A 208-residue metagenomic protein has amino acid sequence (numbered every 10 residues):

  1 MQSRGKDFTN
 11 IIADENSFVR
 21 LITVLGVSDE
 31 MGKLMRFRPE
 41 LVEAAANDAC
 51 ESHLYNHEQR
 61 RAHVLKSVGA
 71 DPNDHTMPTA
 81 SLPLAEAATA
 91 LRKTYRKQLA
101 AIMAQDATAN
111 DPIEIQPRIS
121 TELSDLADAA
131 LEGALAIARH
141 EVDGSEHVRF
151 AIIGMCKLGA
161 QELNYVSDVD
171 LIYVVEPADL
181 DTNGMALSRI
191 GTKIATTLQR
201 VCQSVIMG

Functional and structural regions predicted by a protein language model:
M1-G208: Non-catalytic regulatory/linker segments of enzymes
